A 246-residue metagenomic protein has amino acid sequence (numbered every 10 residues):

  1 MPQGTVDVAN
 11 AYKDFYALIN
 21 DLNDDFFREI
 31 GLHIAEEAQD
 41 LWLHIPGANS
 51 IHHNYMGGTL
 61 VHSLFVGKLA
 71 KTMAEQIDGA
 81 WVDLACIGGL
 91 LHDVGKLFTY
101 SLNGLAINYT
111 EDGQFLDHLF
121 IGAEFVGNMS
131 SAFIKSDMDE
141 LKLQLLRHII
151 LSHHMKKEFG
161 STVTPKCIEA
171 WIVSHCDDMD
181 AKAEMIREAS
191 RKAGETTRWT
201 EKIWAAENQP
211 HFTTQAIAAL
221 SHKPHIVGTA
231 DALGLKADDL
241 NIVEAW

Functional and structural regions predicted by a protein language model:
P2-G113, K156: Acidic/His-rich, divalent-metal-binding segments that scaffold phosphate/diphosphate chemistry
P2-T5, K13-A17, A106-G127, E158-S174 (+1 more regions): Divalent-cation-assisted or electrostatically stabilized phosphate/pyrophosphate-binding catalytic cores
F15-I19, I30-G31, A38, F133 (+4 more regions): Generic structural signal of hydrophobic/aromatic residues within well-ordered alpha-helices of folded domains
Q39-W42, A48, M56-G57, D112 (+5 more regions): Generic secondary-structure boundary/loop-capping signal
S63, G67-A70, L84-A85, L90-D93 (+2 more regions): Histidine- and acidic-residue-rich, metal-dependent catalytic cores
C86, T99, N103-E111, S131-G194: Histidine/acidic-rich helix-loop-helix segments that form or flank divalent-metal centers in metalloenzyme catalytic
T213-W246: Acidic, low-complexity intrinsically disordered tails
